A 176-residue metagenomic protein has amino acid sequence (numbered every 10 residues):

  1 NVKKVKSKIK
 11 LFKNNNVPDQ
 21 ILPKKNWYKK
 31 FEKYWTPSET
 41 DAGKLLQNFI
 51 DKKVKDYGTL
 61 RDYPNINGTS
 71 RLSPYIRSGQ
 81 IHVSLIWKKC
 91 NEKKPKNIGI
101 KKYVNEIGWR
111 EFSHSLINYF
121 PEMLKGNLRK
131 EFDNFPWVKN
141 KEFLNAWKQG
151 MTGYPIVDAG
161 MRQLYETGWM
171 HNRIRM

Functional and structural regions predicted by a protein language model:
N1-E131: Glycine/tryptophan-enriched, flexible segments
R110, G126-M151: Short, functional "switch" segments adjacent to catalytic/cofactor/reactive centers
L144-L164: Helix-hairpin-helix/helix-loop-helix acidic hairpins
T167-W169: Conserved helix-adjacent loop modules within structured domains
